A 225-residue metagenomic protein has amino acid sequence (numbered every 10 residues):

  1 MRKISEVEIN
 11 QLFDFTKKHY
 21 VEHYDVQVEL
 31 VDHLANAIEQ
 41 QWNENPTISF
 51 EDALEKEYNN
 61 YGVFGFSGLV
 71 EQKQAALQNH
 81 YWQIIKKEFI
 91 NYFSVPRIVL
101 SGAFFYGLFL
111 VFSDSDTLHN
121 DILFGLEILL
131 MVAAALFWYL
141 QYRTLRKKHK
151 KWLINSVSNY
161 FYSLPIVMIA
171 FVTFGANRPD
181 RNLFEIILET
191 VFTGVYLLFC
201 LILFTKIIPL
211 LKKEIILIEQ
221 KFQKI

Functional and structural regions predicted by a protein language model:
M1-E8, L12, T16, E71-E88 (+1 more regions): Cytosolic-side membrane-entry/anchor segment at the start of a transmembrane helix
M1-S67: N-terminal, intrinsically disordered, low-complexity segments that immediately precede the first transmembrane helix
F15, W42, K73-A76, L123 (+1 more regions): Generic detector of bulky aromatic hydrophobic side chains
L30, D52, N60-V63, Q83 (+3 more regions): Intrinsically disordered, low-complexity regions enriched in small/polar residues
I48-G107: Cytosolic juxtamembrane regions of integral membrane proteins
K86-I225: Hydrophobic alpha-helical bundles in membrane proteins
